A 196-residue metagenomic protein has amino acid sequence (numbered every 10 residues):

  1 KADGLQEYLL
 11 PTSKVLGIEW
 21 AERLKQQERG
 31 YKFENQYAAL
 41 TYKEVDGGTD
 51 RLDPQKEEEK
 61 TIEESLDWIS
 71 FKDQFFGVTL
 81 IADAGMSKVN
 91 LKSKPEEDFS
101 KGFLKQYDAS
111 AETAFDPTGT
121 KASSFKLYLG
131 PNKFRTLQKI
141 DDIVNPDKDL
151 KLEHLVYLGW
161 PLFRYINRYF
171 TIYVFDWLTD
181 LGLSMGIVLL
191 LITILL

Functional and structural regions predicted by a protein language model:
K1-A2, T118, L189-L196: Membrane-interface amphipathic helices and adjacent TM-edge segments
K1-E153: Soluble non-transmembrane domains of integral membrane proteins
V15-E19, F175, T179, L196: Short, well-ordered alpha-helical packing segments
G17, A38-A39, S184-L189, T193: Small-side-chain structural scaffolding
G130-M185: Interfacial loop/helix-cap signal at membrane boundaries in integral membrane proteins
